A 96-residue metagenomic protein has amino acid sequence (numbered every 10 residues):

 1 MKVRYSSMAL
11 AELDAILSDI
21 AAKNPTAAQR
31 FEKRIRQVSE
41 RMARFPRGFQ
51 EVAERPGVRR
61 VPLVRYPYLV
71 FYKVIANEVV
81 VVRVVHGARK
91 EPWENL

Functional and structural regions predicted by a protein language model:
K2-V58, E94-L96: Basic, Lys/Arg-enriched alpha-helical interface segments
S6, P46, P67-L69, K73: Compositionally biased, intrinsically disordered low-complexity regions enriched in proline and serine
P62-R65: A short catalytic or substrate-binding loop motif that flags glycine-/basic-rich loops and adjacent residues that bind
Y68-L69, K73-L96: Enriched for short, Lys/Arg-rich terminal
